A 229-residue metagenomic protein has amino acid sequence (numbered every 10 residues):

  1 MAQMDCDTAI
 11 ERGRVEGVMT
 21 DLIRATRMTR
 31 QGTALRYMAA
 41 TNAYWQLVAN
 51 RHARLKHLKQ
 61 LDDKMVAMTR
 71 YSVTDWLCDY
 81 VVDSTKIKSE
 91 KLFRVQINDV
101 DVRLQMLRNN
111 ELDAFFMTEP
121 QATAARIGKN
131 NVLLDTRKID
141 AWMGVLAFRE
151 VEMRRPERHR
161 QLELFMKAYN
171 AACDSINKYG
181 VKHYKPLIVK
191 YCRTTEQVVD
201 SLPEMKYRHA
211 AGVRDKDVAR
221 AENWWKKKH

Functional and structural regions predicted by a protein language model:
M1-K88, R94-V95, M106, D113-E119 (+1 more regions): Short, glycine-/small- and polar/acidic-enriched structural segments that line small-molecule recognition paths
D7, T26, D79, T123 (+2 more regions): Predominant activation on well-ordered alpha-helical scaffold segments within soluble catalytic domains
L22-I23, K91-V95, D99-I188: Pocket-lining segment of extracytoplasmic ligand-binding domains
T29, D83, R126, V189-K190 (+1 more regions): Short polybasic/polar patches that bind polyanions
R30-G32, A49, I127-N130, V145-F148 (+1 more regions): Short secondary-structure transition/capping segments
L55, N109, V213-K216: Short, surface-exposed amphipathic charged segments that create phosphate/polyanion-binding patches used for binding
R155-K228: Secondary-structure end/capping motifs
